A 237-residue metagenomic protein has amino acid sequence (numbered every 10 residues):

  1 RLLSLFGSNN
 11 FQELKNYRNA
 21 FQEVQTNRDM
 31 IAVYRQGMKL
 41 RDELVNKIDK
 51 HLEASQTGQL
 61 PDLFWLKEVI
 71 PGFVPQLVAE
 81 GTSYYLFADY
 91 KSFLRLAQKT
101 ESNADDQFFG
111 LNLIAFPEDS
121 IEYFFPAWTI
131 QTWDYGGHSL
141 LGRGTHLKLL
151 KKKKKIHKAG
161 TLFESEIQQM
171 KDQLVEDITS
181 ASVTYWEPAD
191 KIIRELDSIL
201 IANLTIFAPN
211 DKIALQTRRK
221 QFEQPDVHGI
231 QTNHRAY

Functional and structural regions predicted by a protein language model:
R1-Y237: Acidic, polar-rich low-complexity tracts and alpha-helical solenoid repeat scaffolds
